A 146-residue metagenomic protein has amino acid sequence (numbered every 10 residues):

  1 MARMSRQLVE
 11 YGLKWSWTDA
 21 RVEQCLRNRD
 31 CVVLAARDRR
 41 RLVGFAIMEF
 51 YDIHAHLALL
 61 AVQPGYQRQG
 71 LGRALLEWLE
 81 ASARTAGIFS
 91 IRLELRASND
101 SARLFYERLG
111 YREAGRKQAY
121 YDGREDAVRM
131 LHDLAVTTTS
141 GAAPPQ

Functional and structural regions predicted by a protein language model:
A2-Q69, R73-S82, A86, G115 (+2 more regions): Acetyl-CoA-dependent GNAT
V33-L34, F89-R92, R96-D100, L109 (+1 more regions): C-terminal "cap" of GNAT-fold acetyltransferases
L75, N99-A102: Conserved short alpha-helix immediately C-terminal to the canonical SAM/SAH-binding motif I of Rossmann-like
E77, E107-R108: Alpha-helical segments that scaffold the active site and NAD(P)H-binding pocket of short-chain dehydrogenase/reductase
